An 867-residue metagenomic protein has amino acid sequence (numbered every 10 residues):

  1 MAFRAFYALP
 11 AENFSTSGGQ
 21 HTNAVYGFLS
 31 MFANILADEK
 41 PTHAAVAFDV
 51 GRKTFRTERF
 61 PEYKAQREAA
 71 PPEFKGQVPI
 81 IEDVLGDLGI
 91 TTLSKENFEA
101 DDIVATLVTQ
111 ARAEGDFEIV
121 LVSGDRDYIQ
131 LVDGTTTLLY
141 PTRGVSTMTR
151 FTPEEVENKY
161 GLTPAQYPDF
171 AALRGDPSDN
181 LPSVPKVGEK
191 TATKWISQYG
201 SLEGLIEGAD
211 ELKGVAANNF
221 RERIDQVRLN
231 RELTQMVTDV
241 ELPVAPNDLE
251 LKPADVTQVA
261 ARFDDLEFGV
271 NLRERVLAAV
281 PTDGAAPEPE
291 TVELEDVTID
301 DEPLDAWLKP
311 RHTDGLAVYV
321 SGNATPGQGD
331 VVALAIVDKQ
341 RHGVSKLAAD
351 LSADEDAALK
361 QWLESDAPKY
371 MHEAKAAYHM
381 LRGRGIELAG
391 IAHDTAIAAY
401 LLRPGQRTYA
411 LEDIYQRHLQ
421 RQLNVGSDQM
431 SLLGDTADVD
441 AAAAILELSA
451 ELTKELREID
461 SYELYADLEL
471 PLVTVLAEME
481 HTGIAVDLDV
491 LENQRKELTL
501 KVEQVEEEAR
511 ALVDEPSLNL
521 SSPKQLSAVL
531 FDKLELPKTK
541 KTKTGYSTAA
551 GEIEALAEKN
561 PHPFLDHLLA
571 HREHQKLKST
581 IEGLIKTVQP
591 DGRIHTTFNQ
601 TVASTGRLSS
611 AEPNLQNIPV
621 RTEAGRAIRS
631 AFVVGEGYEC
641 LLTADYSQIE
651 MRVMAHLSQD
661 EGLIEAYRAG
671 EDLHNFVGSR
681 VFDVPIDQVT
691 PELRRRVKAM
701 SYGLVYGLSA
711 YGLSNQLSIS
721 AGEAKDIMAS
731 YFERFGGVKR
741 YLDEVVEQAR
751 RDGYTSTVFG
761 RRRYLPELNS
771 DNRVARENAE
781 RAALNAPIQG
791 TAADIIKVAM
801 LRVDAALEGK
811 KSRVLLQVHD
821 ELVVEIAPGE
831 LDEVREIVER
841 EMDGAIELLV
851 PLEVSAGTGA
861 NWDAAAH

Functional and structural regions predicted by a protein language model:
F3-A45, P61-E62, Q66-E73, I81-D87 (+3 more regions): Conserved RNase H-like, two-metal-ion catalytic cores of nucleic-acid enzymes
A11-S15, A65-L242, Q416: Extended two-metal-dependent nuclease catalytic cores across DNA- and RNA-processing enzymes
T91-S94, S146-A171, P177-S178, P289-L294 (+4 more regions): Active-site-proximal helix-loop-helix substrate-binding element of RNase H-like nuclease domains
R223-D350, P368-K369, Q406, L432-G434 (+8 more regions): Conserved "right-hand" nucleotidyltransferase catalytic core of DNA-directed polymerases
D394, L472-H481, D487, D645-Y646 (+3 more regions): Catalytic palm active-site di-aspartate
L456-L468, L472, I795, A799-L822: Active-site palm subdomain of RNA-directed nucleic acid polymerases
E478-H481, P561, K586, D591 (+6 more regions): Conserved catalytic core of nucleic-acid polymerases
L500-E507, A511, E515-D566, E733-R781 (+3 more regions): C-terminal polymerase-core module
